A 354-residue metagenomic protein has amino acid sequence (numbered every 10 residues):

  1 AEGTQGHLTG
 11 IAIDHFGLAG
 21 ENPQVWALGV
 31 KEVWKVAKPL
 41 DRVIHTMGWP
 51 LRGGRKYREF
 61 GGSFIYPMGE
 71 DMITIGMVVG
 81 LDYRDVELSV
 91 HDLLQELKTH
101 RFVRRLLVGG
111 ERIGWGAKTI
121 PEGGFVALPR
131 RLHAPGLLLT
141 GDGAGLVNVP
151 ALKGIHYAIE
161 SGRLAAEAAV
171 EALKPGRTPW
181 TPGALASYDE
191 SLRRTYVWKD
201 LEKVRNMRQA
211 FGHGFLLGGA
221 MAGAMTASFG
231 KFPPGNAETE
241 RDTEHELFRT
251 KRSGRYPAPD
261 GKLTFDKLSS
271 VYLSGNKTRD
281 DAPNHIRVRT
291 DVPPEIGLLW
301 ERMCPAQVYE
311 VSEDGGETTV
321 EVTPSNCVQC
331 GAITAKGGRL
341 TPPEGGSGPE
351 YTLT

Functional and structural regions predicted by a protein language model:
A1-V108, L146, L164, A168: Predominantly flavin-linked oxidoreductase catalytic cores and closely associated redox partners
A19, P150-A158, P293, G316: Alpha-helix N-cap/helix-initiation motif
K118-V149, S269-D281, D291-M303, E310: FAD-binding beta-loop-beta segment adjacent to the flavin cofactor pocket
H133, L139-L146, I155-A169, A184 (+3 more regions): Extended, hydrophobic alpha-helical segments in both membrane/secreted and soluble proteins
G145-A151, R163, E167-L216, G316 (+3 more regions): Active-site-proximal substrate-binding core of FAD-dependent oxidoreductases
F211-K262: C-terminal auxiliary extensions adjacent to catalytic cores
S270-D291, T341-T354: Extreme N-terminal leader/targeting segments of oxidoreductases
G297-L353: Iron-sulfur cluster-binding cysteine motifs and their immediate structural context in ferredoxin-like electron-transfer
